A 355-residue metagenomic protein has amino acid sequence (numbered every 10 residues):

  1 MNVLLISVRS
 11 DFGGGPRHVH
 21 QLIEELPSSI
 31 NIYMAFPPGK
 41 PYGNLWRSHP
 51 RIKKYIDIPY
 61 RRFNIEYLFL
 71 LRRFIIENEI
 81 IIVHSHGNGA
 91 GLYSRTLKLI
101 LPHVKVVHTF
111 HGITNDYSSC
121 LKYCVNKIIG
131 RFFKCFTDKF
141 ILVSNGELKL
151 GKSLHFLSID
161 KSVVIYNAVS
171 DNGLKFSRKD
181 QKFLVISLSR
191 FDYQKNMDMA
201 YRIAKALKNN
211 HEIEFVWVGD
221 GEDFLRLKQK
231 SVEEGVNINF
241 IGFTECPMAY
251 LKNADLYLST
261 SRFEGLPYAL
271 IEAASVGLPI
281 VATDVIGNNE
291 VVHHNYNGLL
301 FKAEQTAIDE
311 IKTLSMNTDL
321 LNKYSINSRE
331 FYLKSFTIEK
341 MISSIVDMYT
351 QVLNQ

Functional and structural regions predicted by a protein language model:
L5-E66, H155, V164, G221-D223: N-terminal strand-loop element at the rim of the active site of nucleotide-sugar-dependent glycosyltransferases
G13-Q21, F183, R190-A206, F215 (+3 more regions): A conserved mid-protein helix/loop that constitutes part of the nucleotide-sugar donor-binding site
G43, C135-K161, V169: A short, active-site helix/loop in glycosyltransferases that binds the activated sugar's phosphate group
S85-Y93, F110: Short His-centered aromatic/hydrophobic patch
F243, R262: Aromatic "clamp/platform" in nucleotide-sugar-dependent glycosyltransferases that forms part of the donor/acceptor
P279-A282, V292: Short hydrophobic beta-strand element within catalytic cores of glycosyltransferases and related nucleotide-activated
H293-N295, L299-Q305, T313-T318: Conserved acidic donor-binding segment of nucleotide-sugar-dependent glycosyltransferases
T313, L320-S335, M341-D347: A short, well-ordered alpha-helix in the C-terminal region of glycosyltransferases
